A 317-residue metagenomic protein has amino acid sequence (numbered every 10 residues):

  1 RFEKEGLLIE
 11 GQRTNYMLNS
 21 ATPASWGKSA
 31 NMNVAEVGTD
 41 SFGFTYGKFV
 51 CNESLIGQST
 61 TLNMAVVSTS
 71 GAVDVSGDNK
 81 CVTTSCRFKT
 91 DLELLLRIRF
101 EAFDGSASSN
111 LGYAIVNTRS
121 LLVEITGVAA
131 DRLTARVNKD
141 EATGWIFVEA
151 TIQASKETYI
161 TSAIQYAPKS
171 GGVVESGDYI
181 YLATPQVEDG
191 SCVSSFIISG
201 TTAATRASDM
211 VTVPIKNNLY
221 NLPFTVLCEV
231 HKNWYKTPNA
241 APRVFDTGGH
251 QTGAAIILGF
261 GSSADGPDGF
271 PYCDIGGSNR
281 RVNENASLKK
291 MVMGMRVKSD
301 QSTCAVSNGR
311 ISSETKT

Functional and structural regions predicted by a protein language model:
R1-K316: Extracellular and organelle-lumenal recognition/adhesion modules and their flexible linkers in secreted
